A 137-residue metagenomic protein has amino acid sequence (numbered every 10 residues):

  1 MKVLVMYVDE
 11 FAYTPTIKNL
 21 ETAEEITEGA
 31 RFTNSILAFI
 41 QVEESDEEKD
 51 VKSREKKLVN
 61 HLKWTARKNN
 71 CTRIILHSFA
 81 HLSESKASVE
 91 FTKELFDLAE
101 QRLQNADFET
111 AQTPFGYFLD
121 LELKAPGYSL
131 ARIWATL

Functional and structural regions predicted by a protein language model:
V3-M6, A38-E47, T110, G127-S129: Domain-level signal for soluble alpha/beta catalytic cores
L4-E10, T14-K18, G127, A131-T136: Charge-rich interaction surfaces and accessory domains that mediate macromolecular binding and assembly
D9-K68: Conserved mixed alpha/beta catalytic, RNA-binding, or beta-rich assembly cores of soluble enzyme, regulatory
E10-A12, E44, A80-L82, P114-L119: Active-site-proximal loop/turn and secondary-structure-junction residues that shape catalytic pockets, frequently
D50-R54, A87-E94: Alpha-helix N-cap and loop-to-helix initiation/capping positions
K68-R73, E109-A111: Flexible, glycine/charged-enriched surface loops at secondary-structure junctions
N70-K86: Short glycine-rich, basic-tinged beta-strand/loop micro-motifs
K93-L137: Divalent-metal-activated hydrolytic enzyme cores
